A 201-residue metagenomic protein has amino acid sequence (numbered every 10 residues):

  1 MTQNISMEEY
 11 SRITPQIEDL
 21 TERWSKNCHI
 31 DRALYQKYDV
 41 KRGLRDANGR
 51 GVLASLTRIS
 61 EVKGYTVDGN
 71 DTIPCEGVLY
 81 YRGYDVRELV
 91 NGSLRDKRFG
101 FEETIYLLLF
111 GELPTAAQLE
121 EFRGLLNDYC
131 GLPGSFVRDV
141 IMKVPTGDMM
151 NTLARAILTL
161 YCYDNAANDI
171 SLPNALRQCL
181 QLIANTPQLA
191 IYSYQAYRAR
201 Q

Functional and structural regions predicted by a protein language model:
T2-Q201: Hydrophobic alpha-helical bundle cores within soluble ligand-binding/oligomerization subdomains
